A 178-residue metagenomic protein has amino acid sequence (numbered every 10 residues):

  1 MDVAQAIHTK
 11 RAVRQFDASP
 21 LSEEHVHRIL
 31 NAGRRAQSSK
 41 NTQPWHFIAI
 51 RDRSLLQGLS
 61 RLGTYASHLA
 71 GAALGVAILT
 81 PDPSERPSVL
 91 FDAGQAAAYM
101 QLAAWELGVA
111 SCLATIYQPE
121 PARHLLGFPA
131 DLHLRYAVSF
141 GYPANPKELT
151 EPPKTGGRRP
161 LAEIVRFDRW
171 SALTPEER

Functional and structural regions predicted by a protein language model:
M1-R178: Acidic, surface-exposed loops and disordered segments
